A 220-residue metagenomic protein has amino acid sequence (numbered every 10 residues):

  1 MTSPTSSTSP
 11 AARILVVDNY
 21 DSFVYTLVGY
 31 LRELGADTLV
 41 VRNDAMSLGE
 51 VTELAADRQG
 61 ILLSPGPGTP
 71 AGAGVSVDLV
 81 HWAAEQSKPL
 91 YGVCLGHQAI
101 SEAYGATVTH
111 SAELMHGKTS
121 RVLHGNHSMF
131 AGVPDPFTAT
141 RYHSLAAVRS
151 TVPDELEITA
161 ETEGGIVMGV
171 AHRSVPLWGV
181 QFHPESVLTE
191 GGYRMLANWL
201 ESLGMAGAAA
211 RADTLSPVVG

Functional and structural regions predicted by a protein language model:
T2, V187-G220: Acyltransferase
S9-L15: Extreme N-terminal starter segment of soluble prokaryotic enzymes
I14, D37-T38, L90, L177: Hydrophobic anchor at the start of a short beta-strand that flanks the dinucleotide cofactor-binding loop
D18-N19: Acidic di-acidic motifs
G29-D37: Two-component/phosphorelay signaling modules centered on CheY-like receiver
D37-A45: A short beta-strand-loop structural module common to alpha/beta enzyme folds
L54-G132, P136-T138, L196: Cysteine-nucleophile active-site neighborhood
N126-S174: Catalytic beta-strand/loop cores that center a nucleophilic Ser/Cys/Thr and support acyl-enzyme chemistry
